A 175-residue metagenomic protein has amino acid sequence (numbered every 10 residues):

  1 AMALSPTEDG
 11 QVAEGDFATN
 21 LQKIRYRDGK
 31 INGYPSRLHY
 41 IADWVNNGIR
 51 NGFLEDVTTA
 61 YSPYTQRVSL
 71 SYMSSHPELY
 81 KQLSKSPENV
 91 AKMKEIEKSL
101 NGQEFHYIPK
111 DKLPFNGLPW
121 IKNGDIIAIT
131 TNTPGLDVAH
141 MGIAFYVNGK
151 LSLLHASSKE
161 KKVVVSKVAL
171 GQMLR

Functional and structural regions predicted by a protein language model:
A1-G102, A128, Y146, H155-S158: Acidic/His-rich structured neighborhood in mature extracellular/periplasmic domains
W44-V45, P114, G142: Generic detector of bulky aromatic hydrophobic side chains
H106-G117, T131: Short alpha-helix capping/helix-loop boundary micro-motifs
W120-I121: Short, well-ordered loop/turn sites that connect or cap secondary structure elements
D125-R175: C-terminal soluble interaction/assembly domains
